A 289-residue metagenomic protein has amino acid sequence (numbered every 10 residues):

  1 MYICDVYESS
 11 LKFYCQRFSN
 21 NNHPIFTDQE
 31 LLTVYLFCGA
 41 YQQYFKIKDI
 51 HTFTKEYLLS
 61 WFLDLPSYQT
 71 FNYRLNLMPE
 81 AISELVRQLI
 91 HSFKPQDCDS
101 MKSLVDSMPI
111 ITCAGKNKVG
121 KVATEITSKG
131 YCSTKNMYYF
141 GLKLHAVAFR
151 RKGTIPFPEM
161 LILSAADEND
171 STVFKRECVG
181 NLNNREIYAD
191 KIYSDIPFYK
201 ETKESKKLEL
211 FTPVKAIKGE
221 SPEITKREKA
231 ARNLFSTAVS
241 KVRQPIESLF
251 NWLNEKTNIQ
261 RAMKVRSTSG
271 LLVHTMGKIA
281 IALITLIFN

Functional and structural regions predicted by a protein language model:
M1-N289: Short alpha-helical elements
